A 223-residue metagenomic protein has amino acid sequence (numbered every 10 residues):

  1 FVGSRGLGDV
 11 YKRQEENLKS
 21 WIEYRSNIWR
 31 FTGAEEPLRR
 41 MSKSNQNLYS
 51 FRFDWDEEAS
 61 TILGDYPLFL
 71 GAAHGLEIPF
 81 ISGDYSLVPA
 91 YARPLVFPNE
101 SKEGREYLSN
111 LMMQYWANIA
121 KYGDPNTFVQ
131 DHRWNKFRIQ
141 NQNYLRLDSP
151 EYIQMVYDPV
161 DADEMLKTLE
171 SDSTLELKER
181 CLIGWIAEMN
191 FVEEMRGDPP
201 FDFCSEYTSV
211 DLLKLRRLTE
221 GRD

Functional and structural regions predicted by a protein language model:
F1-Y11: Single conserved hydrophobic/aromatic residue that forms the stacking wall/gate of nucleotide- or nucleobase-binding
L18-R25: Surface-exposed cleft-lining segments at the edges of enzyme active sites
R25-G33: Helical cap/lid subdomain of alpha/beta-hydrolase-fold lipid enzymes that gates access to the catalytic pocket
T32-D223: Mobile gating loops/cap/lid regions near enzyme active sites that modulate substrate access
